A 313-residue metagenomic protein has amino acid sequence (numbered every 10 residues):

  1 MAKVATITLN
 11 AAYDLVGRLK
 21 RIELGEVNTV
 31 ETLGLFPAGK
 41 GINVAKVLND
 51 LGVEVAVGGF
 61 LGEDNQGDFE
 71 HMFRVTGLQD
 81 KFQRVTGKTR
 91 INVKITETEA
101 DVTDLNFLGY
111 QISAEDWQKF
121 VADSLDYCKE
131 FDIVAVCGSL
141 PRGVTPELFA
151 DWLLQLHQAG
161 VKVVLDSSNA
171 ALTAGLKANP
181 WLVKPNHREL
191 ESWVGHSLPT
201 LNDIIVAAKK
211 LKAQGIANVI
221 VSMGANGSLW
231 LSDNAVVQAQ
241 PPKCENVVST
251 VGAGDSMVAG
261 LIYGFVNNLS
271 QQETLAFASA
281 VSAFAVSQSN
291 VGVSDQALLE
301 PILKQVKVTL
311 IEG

Functional and structural regions predicted by a protein language model:
M1-G58, Q66-G67, E312-G313: Glycine-rich phosphate/adenosyl-contacting loop at the front of the ribokinase-like
E23-T32, D104, A235-N246: Glycine/charged-rich beta-loop-alpha catalytic/anionic-binding loops adjacent to active sites
L48, N186, G254: Short, conserved phosphate/pyrophosphate- and ester-handling motifs at nucleotide-, phospho-/glycolipid
D50-F131, P301-G313: Conserved N-terminal subdomain of the carbohydrate kinase-like
Y110-S113, L140-V144, A171-T173, S228 (+1 more regions): Short, small-residue-enriched loops and turns at beta-alpha junctions that line or gate enzyme active sites
I133-D203: Conserved beta-alpha-beta core of the PfkB/ribokinase-like small-molecule kinase fold
Q155, T173, L201-G313: Conserved phosphate-binding/catalytic region of the ribokinase-like
